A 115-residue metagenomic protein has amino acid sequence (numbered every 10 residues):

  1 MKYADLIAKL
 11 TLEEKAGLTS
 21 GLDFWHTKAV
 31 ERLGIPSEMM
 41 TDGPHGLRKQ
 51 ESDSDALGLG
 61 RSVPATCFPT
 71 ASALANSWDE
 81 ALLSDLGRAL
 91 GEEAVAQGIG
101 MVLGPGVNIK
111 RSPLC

Functional and structural regions predicted by a protein language model:
M1-C115: N-terminal beta-rich core of secreted/periplasmic extracellular enzymes
